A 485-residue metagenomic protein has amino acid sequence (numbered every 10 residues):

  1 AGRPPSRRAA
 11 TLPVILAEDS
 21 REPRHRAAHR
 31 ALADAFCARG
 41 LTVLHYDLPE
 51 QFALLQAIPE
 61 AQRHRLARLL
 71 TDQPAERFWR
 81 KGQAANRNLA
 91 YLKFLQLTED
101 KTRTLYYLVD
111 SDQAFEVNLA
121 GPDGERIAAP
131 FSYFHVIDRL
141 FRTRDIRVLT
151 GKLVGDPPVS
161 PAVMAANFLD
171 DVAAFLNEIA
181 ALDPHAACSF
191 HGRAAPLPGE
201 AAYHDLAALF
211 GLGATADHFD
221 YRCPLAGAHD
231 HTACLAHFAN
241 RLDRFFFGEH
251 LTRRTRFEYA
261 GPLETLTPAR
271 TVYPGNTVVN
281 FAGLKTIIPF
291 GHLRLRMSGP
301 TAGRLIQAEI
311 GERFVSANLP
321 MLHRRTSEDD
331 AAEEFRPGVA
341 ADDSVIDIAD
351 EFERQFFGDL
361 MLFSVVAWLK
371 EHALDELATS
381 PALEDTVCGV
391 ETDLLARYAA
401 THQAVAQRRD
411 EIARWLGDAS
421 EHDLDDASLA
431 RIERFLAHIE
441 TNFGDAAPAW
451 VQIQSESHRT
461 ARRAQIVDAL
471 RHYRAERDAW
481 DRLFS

Functional and structural regions predicted by a protein language model:
A1, A10-E18, A90: Hydrophobic targeting segments
A1-A10, A31-R39, R142-T143: Short, acidic, metal-binding catalytic loop of nucleotide-sugar glycosyltransferases
G2-P5, E18-D19, R24, A31 (+5 more regions): Terminal low-complexity segments of carbohydrate-biosynthetic enzymes
P23-R103, R126: Active-site-proximal specificity loops/subdomain of glycosyltransferases
E99-A120: Short beta-strand-to-loop acidic/aromatic patch adjacent to the donor-nucleotide binding site
D138-T271, G275-T277: Extended catalytic-interface subdomain
R296-T301: Acidic donor-binding loop at a coil-to-helix junction in glycosyltransferase catalytic cores that engages
A302, I306: Short active-site alpha-helical segment characteristic of glycosyltransferases and processive polysaccharide synthases
